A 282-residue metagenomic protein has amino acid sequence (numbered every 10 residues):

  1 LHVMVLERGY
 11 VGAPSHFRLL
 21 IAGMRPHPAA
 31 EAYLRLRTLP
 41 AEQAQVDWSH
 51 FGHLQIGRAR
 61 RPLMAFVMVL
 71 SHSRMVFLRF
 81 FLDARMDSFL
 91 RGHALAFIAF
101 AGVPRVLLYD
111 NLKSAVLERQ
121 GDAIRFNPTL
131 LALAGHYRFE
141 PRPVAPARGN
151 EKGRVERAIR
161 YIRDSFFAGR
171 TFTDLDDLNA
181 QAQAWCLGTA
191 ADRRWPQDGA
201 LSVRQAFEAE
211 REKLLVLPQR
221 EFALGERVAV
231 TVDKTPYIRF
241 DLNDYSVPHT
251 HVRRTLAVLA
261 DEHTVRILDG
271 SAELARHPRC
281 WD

Functional and structural regions predicted by a protein language model:
L6-S15, L19-V76, A84-G92, L224-F240: Mobile-element integrase/transposase regions, centering on the N-terminal DNA-binding/Zn-coordinating module
L78-V106, C280-D282: Active-site beta-loop-alpha junctions of metal-dependent nucleic acid enzymes, especially the RNase H-like/DDE
F80-F81, E118-A123: Short, solvent-exposed loop/turn segments at secondary-structure boundaries
Y109-D110, Q120-G121, F139-R163, D176-L178: RNase H-like two-metal-ion nuclease catalytic core shared by retroviral integrases and related mobile-element nucleases
A123-P141: Two-metal-ion acidic nuclease core segments, chiefly of the RNase H-like superfamily
I159-E262: Active-site-proximal acidic segments at structured loop/helix or strand boundaries that coordinate catalytic metals
E262-D282: C-terminal, non-catalytic macromolecule-binding modules
